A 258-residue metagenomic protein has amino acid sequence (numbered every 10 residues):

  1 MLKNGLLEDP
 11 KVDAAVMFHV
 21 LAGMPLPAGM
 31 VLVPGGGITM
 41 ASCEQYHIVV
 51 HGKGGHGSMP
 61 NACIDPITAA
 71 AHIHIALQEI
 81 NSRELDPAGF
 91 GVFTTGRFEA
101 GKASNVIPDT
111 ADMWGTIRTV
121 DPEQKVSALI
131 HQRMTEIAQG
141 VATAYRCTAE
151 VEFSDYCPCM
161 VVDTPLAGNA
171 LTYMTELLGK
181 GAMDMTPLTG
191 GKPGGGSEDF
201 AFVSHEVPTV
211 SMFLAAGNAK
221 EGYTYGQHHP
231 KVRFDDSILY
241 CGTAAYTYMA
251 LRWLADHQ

Functional and structural regions predicted by a protein language model:
M1-P108, S197: Histidine/acidic-residue-rich, glycine-tolerant segments that coordinate divalent metal ions
A71-Q258: Metal-dependent amide/peptide-bond hydrolase catalytic core, centered on the "pita-bread" metallohydrolase fold
